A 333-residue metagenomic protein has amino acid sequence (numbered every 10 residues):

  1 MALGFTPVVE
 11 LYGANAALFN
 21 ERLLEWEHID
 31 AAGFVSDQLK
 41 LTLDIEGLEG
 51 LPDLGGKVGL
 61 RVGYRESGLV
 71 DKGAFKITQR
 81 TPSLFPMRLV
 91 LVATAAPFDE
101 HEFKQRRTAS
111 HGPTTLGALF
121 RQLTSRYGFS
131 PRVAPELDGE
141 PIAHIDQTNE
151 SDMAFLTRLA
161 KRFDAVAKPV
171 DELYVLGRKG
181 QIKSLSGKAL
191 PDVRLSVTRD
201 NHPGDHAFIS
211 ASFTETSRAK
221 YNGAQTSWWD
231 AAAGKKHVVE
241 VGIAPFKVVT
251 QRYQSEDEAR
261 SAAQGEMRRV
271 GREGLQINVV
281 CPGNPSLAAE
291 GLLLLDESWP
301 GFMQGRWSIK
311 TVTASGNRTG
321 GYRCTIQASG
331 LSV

Functional and structural regions predicted by a protein language model:
M1-F98: Assembly/oligomerization scaffold segments
A2-T6, T157, P169-L173, R178-R269 (+2 more regions): Acidic, small/polar-enriched beta strand-loop surface segments
F5-P7, D37-L39, G56, D71-G73 (+7 more regions): Envelope-exposed proteins and targeting segments
H28-L39, A259-G274: Short, basic/aromatic beta-hairpin or loop at an interaction surface
E46, R88-F103, G320-V333: Short solvent-exposed strand/turn elements
R80-F85, V312-T319: Short, conserved beta-turn/loop elements at beta-strand boundaries and strand-helix junctions
M87-P203: Charged- and aromatic-enriched interaction segments used to assemble and dock large macromolecular complexes
